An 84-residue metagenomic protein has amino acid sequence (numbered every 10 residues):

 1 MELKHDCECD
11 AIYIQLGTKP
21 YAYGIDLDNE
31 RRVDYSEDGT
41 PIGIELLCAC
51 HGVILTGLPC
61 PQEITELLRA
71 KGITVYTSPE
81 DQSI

Functional and structural regions predicted by a protein language model:
M1-I84: Small, basic N-terminal interaction modules of short regulatory proteins
